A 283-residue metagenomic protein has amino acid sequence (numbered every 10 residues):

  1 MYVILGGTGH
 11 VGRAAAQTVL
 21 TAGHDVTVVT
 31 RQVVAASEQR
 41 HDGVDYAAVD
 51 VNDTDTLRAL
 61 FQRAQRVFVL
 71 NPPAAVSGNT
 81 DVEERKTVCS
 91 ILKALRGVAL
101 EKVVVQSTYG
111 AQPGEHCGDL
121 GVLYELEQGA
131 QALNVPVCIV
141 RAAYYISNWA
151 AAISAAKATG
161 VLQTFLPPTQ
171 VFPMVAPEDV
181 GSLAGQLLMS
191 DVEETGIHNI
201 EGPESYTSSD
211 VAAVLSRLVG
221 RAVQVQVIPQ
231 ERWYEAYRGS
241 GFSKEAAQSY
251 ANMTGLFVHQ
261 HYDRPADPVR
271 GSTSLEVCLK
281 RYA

Functional and structural regions predicted by a protein language model:
Y2-A36, H41, N52-D55, Q62 (+5 more regions): Oxidoreductase cofactor-interface core, primarily capturing Rossmann-like NAD(P)-dependent enzymes
T18, Q230-A283: A hydrophobic C-terminal alpha-helical subdomain
V49: Cofactor-binding loops of NAD(P)H-dependent oxidoreductases, dominated by short-chain dehydrogenase/reductases
N71, S107, Q260: Short secondary-structure boundary segments
E83-V88: Aromatic "clamp/platform" in nucleotide-sugar-dependent glycosyltransferases that forms part of the donor/acceptor
